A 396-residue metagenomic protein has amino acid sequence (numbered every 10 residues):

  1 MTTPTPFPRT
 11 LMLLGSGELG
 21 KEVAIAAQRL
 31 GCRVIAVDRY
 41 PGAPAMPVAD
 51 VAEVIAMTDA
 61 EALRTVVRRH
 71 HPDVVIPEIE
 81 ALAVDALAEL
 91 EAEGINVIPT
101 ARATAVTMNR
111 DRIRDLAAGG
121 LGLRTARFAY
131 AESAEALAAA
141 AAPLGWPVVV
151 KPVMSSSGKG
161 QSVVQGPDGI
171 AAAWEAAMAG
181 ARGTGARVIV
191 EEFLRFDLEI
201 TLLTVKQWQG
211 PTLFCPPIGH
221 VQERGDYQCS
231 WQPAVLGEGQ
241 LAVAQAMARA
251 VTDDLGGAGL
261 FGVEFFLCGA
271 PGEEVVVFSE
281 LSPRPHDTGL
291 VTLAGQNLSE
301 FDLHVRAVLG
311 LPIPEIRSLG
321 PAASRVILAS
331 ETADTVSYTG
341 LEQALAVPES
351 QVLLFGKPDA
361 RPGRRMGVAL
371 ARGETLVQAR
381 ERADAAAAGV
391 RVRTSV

Functional and structural regions predicted by a protein language model:
M1-M108, R112-D115, E135: ATP-binding N-terminal substructure of ATP-dependent carboxylate-amine bond-forming enzymes
V106-T201, V205-R224, Q228-V251, A383 (+1 more regions): Active-site nucleotide/adenylate-binding loops and adjacent lid/helix of ATP-dependent enzymes
V205-Q207, F266-A270, F355: Short beta-strand micro-motifs enriched in acidic
G210-P211, G269-V275: Short, solvent-exposed loop/turn segments that connect beta-strands within catalytic domains and beta-strand-rich
A242-V263, S282-D334: Active-site "cap" helix and flanking loop/linker of ATP-utilizing ligase/carboxylase catalytic domains
E274-R284: A short beta-strand motif that forms the metal-chelation/ATP-contact edge of phosphoryl-transfer active sites
R306-V396: Peripheral (often C-terminal) accessory segments that flank ATP-dependent C-N-forming ligase machineries
